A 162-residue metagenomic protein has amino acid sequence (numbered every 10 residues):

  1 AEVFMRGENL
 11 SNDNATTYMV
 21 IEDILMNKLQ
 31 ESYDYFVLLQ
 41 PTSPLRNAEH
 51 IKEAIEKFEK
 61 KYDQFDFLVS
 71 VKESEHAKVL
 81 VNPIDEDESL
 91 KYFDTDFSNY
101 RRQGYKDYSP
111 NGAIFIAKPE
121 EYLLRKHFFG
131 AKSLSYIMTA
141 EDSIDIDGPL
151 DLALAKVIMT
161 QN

Functional and structural regions predicted by a protein language model:
A1-V37, L45-E56: Short phosphate-binding loop-to-helix
V3, F67, S133-S135, S143: Conserved beta-strand scaffold positions in the cores of enzyme catalytic domains, especially in NTP/NDP-utilizing
N9-D13, H76-A77, E141-I144: A short acidic, often aromatic-flanked loop/helix-cap motif at beta-alpha or helix-coil junctions that lines enzyme
N14-M19, P44-K132: Conserved core of the sugar-phosphate nucleotidyltransferase
I21-I24, Y122, A155: Buried hydrophobic packing segments
V37, P44, F115, Y136 (+1 more regions): Residues that recognize and position ribonucleotide moieties
L38-Q40, S70-K72, I137-T139: Short beta-strand segments
Y136-I137, E141-N162: Hydrophobic helical membrane-anchoring modules
